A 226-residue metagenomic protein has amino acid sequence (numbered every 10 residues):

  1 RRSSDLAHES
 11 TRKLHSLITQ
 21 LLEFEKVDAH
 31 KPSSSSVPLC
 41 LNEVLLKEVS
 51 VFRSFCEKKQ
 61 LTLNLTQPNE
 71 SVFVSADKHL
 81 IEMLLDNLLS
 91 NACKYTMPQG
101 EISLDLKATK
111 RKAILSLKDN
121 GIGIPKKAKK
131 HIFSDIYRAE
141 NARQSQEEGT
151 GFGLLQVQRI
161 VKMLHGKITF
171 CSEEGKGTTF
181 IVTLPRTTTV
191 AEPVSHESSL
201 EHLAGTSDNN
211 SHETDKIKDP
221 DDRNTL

Functional and structural regions predicted by a protein language model:
E9-L14: Short alpha-helical segment of the dimerization/phosphotransfer core of two-component systems
E25-S36: Helix-loop junction within the histidine kinase core
S35-C40, E57, T62-V72: Conserved catalytic submotifs in the C-terminal HATPase_c
S35-R53: A conserved beta-strand-to-alpha-helix junction within the catalytic ATP-binding
A92-C93: Short helix-loop "hinge" at the ATP-lid/N-box region of the Bergerat-fold HATPase_c
I124-I136: Short conserved segment of the HATPase_c
V161-K162: Detector for a conserved hydrophobic position within an alpha-helical segment of the HATPase_c
